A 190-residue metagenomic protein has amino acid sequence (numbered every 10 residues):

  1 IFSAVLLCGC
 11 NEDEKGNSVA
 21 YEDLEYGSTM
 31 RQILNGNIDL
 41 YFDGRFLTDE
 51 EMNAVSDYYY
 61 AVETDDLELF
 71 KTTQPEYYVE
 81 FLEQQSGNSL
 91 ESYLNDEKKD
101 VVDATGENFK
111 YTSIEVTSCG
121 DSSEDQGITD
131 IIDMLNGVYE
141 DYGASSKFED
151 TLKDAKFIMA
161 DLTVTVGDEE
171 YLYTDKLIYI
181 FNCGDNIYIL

Functional and structural regions predicted by a protein language model:
I1-F2: Sec-dependent N-terminal signal peptides
L6-G9: C-terminal motif of bacterial Sec signal peptides marking the signal peptidase cleavage site
E12-T64, T72, E76, E80: Short, low-complexity N-terminal intrinsically disordered segments enriched in polar/charged residues
D13-Q32, G36, D161-L190: Short beta-strand edge/turn micro-motifs at domain boundaries
I33-I38, K71-F148: Short solvent-exposed beta->alpha transition segments
F148-K153, F181-D185: A short, structured loop/turn motif at beta-sheet edges
T151-D161: Short, hydrophobic/aromatic-rich segments at coil-to-beta transitions
